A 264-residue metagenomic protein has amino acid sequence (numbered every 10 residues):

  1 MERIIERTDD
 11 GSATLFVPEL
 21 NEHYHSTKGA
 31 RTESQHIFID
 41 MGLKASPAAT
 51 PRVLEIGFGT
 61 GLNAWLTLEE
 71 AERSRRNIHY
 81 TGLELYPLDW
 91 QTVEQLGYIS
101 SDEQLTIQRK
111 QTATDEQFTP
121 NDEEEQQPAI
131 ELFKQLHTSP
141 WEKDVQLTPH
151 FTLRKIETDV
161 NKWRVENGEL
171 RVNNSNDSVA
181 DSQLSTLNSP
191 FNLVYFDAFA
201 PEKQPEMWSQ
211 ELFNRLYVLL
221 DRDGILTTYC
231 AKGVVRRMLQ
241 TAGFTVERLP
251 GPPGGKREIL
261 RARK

Functional and structural regions predicted by a protein language model:
M1-P51, L68-I99: Rossmann-like AdoMet
A49-G59: Conserved class I S-adenosyl-L-methionine
G61-W65: Glycine-rich SAM-binding Motif I of class I
G97-L105, K110, N121-G168: S-adenosyl-L-methionine
E166-G168, L187-L193: A short acidic, Gly/Pro-enriched loop at the edge of an enzyme's catalytic core that lines a small-molecule cofactor
M207-R222: A short glycine-rich, Lys/Arg-flanked "PGG" loop and its adjoining helix->strand segment in the class I
D223-C230: Conserved beta-strand signature within the Rossmann-like core of class I S-adenosyl-L-methionine
L249-K264: Core SAM-dependent methyltransferase catalytic element
